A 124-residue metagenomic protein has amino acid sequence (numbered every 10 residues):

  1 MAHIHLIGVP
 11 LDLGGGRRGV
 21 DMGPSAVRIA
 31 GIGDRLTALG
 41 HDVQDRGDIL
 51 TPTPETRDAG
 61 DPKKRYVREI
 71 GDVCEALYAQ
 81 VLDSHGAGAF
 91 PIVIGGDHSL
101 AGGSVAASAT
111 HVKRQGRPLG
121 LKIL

Functional and structural regions predicted by a protein language model:
A2-G120: Metal-dependent C-N hydrolase catalytic cores
I123: Class I SAM-dependent methyltransferase SAM-binding "motif I" and its flanking Rossmann-like core
